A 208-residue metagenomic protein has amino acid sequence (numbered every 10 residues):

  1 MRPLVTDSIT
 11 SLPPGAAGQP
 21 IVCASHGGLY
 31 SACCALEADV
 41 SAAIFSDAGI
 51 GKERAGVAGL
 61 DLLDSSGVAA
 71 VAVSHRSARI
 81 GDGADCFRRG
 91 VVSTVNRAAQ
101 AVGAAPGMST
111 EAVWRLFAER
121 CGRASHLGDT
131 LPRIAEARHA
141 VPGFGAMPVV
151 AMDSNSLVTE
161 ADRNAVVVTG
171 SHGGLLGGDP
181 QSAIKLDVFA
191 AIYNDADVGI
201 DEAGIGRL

Functional and structural regions predicted by a protein language model:
M1-L208: Residues that scaffold, gate, or flank divalent-cation-dependent active/transport sites
